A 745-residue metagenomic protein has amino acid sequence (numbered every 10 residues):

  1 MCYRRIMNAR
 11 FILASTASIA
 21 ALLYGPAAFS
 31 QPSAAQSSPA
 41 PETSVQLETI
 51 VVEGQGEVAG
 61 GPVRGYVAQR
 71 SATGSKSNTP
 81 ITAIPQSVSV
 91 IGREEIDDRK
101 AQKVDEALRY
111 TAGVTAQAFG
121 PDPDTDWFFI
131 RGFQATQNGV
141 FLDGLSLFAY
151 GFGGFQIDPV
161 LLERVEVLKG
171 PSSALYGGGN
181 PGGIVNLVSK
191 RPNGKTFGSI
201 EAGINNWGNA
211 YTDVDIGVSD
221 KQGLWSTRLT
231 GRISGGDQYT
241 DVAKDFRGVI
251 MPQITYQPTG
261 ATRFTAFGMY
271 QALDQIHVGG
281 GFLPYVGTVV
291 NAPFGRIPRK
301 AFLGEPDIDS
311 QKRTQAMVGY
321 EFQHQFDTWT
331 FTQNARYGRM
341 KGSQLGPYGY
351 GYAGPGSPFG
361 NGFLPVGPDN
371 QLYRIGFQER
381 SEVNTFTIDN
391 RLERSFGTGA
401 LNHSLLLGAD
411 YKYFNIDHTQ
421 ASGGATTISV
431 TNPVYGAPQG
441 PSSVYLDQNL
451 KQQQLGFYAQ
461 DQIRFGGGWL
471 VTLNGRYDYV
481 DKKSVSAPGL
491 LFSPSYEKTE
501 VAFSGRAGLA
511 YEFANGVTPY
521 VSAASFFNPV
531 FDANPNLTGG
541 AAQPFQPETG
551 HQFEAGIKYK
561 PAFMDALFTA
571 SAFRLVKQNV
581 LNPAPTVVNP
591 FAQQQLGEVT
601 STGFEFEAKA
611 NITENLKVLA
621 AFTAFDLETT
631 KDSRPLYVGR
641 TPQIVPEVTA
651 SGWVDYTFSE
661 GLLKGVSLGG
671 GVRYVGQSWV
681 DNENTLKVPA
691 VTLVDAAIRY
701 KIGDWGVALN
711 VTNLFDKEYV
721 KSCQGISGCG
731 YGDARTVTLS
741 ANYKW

Functional and structural regions predicted by a protein language model:
V67-V88, R93, Q102-L145, E163: Extracytoplasmic beta-strand/coil segments of soluble accessory domains associated with Gram-negative outer-membrane
L145-K169, V188-S189, P293: Short acidic/polar hinge/loop motifs at secondary-structure boundaries that mediate gating or recognition
V160-E163, A174-P252, P258-R263, A316 (+1 more regions): Outer-membrane beta-barrel translocator/receptor signature
S234-Q238, M251-Q257, A261-Q323, S343-V383 (+3 more regions): Acidic/polar loop-and-plug regions of large Gram-negative outer-membrane beta-barrel proteins
Q257-T259, V383, N402-S404, D410-K412 (+2 more regions): Structural signature of Gram-negative outer-membrane beta-barrels, strongest in the C-terminal barrel of TonB-dependent
E321-F326, T330-R336, M340-Y348, E512 (+4 more regions): Membrane-embedded beta-barrel scaffold of Gram-negative outer-membrane proteins
R574, Q595-N682, S740-K744: Gram-negative outer-membrane beta-barrel transporters
V618, R673-D681, K687, R699-W745: C-terminal beta-signal and adjacent terminal beta-strands/loops of Gram-negative outer-membrane beta-barrel proteins
